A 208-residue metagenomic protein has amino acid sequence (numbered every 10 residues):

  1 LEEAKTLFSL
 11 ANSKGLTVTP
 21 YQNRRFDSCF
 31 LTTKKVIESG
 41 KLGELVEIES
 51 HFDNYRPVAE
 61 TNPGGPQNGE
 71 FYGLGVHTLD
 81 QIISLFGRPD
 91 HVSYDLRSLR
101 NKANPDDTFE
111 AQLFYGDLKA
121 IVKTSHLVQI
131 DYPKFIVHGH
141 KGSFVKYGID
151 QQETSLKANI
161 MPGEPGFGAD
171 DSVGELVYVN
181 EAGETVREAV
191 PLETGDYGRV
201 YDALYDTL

Functional and structural regions predicted by a protein language model:
L1-T17: Rossmann-fold NAD(P)-binding glycine/threonine-rich loop
T6, T32-K35, Q81, E110 (+1 more regions): Alpha-helical elements of Rossmann-like donor-binding domains used by nucleotide-donor carbohydrate transfer enzymes
K14-T17, R24-K102: Predominantly a Rossmann-like dinucleotide-binding segment in NAD(P)-dependent oxidoreductases
V76, K123-D131: Glycine-rich phosphate/pyrophosphate-binding beta-alpha loops
R88, G116-L118, G142-S143, E184: Short acidic/polar mixed-charge low-complexity motifs
A103-T108: A short, glycine/Asx- and small/polar-enriched loop/turn that sits immediately N-terminal to a beta-strand
A111-D117, V137-H140: Active-site beta-strand termini and strand-to-loop segments that position acidic
G139-L208: C-terminal glycine/acidic-rich active-site capping loop/insertion
